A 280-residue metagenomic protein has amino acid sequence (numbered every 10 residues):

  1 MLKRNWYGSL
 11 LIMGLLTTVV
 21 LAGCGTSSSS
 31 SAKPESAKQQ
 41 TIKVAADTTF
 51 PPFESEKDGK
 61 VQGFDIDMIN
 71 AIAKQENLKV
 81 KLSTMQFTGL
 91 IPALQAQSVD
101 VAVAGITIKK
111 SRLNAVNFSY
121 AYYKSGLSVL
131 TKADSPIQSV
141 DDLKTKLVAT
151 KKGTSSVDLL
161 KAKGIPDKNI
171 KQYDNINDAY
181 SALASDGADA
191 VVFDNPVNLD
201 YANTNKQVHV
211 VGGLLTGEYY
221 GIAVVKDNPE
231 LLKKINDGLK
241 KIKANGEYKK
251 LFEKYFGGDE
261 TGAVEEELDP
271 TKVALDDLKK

Functional and structural regions predicted by a protein language model:
V19-G23: C-terminal motif of bacterial Sec signal peptides marking the signal peptidase cleavage site
G25, I66-Q75, T154, G221-T261: Extended ligand-binding regions for polar small-molecule ligands
T26-S30, D158-K171, V210, K240-K280: Ligand-binding clefts/hinges and TM-proximal coupling segments of bilobed small-molecule sensing domains
P34-G105: Extracytoplasmic small-molecule ligand-binding "clamshell" domains of the periplasmic binding protein/Venus flytrap
K43-P51, V61-A71, L127-I176, A190 (+1 more regions): Bilobed "Venus flytrap"/periplasmic-binding protein-like clamshell domains and structurally analogous long
T48, Y123-T131, L199-L239, D259-K279: Periplasmic-binding protein-like
K79-D142: Acidic, polar ligand-binding/catalytic clefts
P92, G105-N114, K161, A184-S185 (+1 more regions): A ligand-binding cleft/hinge motif common to bilobed small-molecule-binding domains
